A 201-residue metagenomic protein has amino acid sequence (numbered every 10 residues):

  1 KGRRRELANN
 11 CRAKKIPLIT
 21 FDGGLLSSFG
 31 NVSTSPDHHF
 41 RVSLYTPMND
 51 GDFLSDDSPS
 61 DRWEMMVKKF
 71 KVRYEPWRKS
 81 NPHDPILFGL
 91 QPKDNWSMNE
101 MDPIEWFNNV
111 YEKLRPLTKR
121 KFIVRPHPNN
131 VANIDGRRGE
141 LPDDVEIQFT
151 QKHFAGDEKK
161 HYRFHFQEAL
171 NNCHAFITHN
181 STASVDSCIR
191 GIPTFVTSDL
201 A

Functional and structural regions predicted by a protein language model:
K1-N31: Extended catalytic core of nucleotide-activated donor transferases of GT-like folds
I16, A175, G191-F195: Structural loop-to-beta junction motif characteristic of Rossmann-like glycosyltransferase folds
I19-D22, R125, T150, H179 (+1 more regions): Generic beta-sheet signal
F21-E100: A nucleotide-sugar donor-handling region in carbohydrate enzymes
G24-S27, Q91-N95, P128-V131, F154 (+2 more regions): Short, solvent-exposed loop/turn segments at secondary-structure junctions
S35, I189-A201: Nucleotide-sugar donor-binding patch of glycosyltransferase catalytic domains
K79-E140: Conserved catalytic-core segment of nucleotide-activated headgroup transferases in glycan assembly
E105, R120, P128-V185, I189: Donor nucleotide-activated moiety binding/catalytic core segment of transferases that use nucleotide-activated donors
